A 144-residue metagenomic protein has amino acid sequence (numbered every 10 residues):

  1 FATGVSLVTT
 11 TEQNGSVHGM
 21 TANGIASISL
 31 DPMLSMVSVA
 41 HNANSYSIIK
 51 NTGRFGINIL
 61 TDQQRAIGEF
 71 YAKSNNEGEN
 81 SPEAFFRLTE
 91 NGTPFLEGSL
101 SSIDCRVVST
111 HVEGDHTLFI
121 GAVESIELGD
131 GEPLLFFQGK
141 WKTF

Functional and structural regions predicted by a protein language model:
F1-F144: Basic, polyanion-binding surface patches
